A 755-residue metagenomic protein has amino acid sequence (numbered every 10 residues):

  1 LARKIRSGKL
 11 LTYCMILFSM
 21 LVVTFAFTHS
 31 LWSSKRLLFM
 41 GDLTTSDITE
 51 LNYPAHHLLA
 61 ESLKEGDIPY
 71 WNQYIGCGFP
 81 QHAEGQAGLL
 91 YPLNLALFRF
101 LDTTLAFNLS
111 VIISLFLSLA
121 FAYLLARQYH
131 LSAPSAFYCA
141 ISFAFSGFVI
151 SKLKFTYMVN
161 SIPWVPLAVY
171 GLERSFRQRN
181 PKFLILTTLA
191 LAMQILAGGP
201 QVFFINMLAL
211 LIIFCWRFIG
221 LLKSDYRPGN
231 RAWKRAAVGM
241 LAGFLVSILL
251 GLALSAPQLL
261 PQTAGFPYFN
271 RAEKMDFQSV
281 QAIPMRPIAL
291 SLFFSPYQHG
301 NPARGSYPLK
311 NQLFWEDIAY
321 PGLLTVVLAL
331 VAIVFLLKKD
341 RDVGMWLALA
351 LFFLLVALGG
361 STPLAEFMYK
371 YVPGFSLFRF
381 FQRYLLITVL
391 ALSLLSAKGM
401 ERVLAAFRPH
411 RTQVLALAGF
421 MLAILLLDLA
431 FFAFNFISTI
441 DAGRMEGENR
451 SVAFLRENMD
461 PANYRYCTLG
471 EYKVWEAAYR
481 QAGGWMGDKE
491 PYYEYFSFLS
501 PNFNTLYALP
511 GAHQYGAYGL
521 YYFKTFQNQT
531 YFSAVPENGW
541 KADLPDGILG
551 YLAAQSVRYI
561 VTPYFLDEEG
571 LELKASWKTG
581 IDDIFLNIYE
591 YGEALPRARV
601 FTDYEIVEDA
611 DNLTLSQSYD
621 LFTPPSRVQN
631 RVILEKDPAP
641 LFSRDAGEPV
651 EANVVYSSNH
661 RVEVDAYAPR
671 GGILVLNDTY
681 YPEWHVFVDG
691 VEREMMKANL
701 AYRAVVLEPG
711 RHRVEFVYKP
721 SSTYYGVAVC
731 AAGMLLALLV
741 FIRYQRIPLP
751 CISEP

Functional and structural regions predicted by a protein language model:
L1, L211, F244-L249, L394 (+1 more regions): Signature aromatic-anchored transmembrane alpha helix within multi-pass, membrane-resident enzymes that catalyze glycan
L1-S30, P228-I248, L415-L422, L735-P755: Start-transfer (signal-anchor) and selected internal transmembrane alpha helices of multi-pass inner/ER membrane
K4, N52-A55, V327, L355 (+1 more regions): Active-site-proximal, structured, solvent-exposed surfaces of multi-pass membrane proteins that position macromolecular
G8-P80, T263-N270, V327, R444 (+2 more regions): Hydrophobic alpha-helical membrane-insertion signals
V23-L119, I141-I162, P267, Q278-P321 (+3 more regions): Membrane-interface coil-to-helix junctions
L117-Y129, A133-L221, M240-Q262, M421-F432: Membrane-embedded helix bundles of polyisoprenyl
L222-A242, I318, L328-L364, F407-L415 (+1 more regions): Membrane-interface helix-loop-helix junctions at transmembrane boundaries of multi-pass membrane enzymes, predominantly
A418-G672, L676-W684, D689-E694: Soluble catalytic regions of membrane-associated enzymes that act on cell-envelope and secretory-pathway components
